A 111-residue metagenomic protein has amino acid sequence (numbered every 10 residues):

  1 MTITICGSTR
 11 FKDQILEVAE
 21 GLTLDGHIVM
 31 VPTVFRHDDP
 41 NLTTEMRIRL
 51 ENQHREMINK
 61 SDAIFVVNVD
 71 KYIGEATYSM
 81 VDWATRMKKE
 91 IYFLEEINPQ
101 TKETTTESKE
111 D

Functional and structural regions predicted by a protein language model:
M1-D111: Conserved catalytic or regulatory cores that recognize and/or transform ribose-phosphate-containing ligands
